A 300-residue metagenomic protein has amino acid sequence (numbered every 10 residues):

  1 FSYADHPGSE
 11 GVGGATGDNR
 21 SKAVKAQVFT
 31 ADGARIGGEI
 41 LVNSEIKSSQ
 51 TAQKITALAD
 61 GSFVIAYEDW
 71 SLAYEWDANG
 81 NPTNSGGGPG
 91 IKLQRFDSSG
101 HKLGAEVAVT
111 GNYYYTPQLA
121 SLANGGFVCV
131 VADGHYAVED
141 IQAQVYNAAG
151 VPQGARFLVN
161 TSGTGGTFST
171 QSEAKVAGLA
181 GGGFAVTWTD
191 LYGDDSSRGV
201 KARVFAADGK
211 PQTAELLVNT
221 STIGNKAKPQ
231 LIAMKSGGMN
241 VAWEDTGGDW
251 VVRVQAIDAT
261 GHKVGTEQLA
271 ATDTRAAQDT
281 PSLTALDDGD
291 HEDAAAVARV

Functional and structural regions predicted by a protein language model:
F1-V300: Extracellular, repeat-based ectodomains that mediate carbohydrate processing or recognition
